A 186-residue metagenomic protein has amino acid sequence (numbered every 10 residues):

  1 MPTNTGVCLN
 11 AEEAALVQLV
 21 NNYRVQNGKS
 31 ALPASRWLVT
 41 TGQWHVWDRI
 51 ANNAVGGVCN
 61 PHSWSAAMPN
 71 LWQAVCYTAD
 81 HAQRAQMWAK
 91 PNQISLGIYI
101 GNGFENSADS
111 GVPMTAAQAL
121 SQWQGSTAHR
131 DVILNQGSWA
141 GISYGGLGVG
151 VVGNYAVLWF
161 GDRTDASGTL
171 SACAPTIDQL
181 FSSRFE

Functional and structural regions predicted by a protein language model:
M1-I177: Functional surface patches built around histidine and acidic residues
Q179-F181: Short, composition-biased motifs enriched in small/polar/acidic residues
